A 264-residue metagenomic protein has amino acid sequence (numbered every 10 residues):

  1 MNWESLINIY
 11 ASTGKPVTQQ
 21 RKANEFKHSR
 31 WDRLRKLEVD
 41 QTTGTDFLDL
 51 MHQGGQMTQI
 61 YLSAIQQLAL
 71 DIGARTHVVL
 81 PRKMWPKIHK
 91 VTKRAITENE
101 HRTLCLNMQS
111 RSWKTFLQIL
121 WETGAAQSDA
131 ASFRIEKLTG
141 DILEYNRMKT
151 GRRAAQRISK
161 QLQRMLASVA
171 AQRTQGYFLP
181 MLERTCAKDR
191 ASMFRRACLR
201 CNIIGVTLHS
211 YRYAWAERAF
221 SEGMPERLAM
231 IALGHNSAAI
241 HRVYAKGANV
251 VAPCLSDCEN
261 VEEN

Functional and structural regions predicted by a protein language model:
M1-K27, G54-Q56: Short, aromatic/basic-rich helix-turn unit that serves as a nucleic-acid recognition element
H28-R30, L34-K83, G124-S128, R196: N-terminal DNA-binding recognition helix of tyrosine site-specific recombinases/integrases
D40, R75-T76, P86-L106, T150-Q161 (+1 more regions): DNA breakage-rejoining catalytic core of tyrosine-based enzymes
T42, I204-G223, V243: Short basic/aromatic active-site micro-motif
G55-I60, T76-Q127, A131, R212 (+1 more regions): Basic, Lys/Arg- and aromatic-enriched nucleic-acid-binding interface segment
A95, R147-G151, E226, L233-C258: Catalytic-site neighborhood detector that most strongly recognizes the C-terminal catalytic loop/helix of tyrosine
T123-S128, S132-S168: Conserved tyrosine-mediated DNA breakage-rejoining catalytic core shared by Y-recombinases
S159-I204: Active-site/catalytic core of tyrosine-dependent DNA strand-transfer enzymes
